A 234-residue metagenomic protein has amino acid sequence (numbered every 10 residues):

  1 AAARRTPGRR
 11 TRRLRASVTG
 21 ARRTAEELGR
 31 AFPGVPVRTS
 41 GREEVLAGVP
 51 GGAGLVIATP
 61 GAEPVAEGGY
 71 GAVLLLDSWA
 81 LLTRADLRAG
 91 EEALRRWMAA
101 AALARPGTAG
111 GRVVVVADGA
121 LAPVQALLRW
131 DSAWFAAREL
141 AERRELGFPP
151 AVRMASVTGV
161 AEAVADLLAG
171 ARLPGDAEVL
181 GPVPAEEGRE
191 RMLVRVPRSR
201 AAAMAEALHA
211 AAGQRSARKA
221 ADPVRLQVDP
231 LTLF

Functional and structural regions predicted by a protein language model:
A1-R30: Cys/His-rich short segments
R4-R5, A31-V35, E44-G90, A99-F234: Accessory helical-bundle/CTD segments and flexible terminal tails appended to RecA-like ATPase motors
T19, E43-E44: Short beta->alpha linker loops
A93: Conserved phosphate-handling catalytic cores of large alpha/beta enzymes
